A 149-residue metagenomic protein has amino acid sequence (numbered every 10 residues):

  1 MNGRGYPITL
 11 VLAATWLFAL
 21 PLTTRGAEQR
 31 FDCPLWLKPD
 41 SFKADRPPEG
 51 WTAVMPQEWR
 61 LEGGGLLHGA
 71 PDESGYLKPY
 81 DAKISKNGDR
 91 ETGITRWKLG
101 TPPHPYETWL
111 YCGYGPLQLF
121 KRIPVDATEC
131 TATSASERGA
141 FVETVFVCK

Functional and structural regions predicted by a protein language model:
M1-V11: Bacterial N-terminal signal peptides that target proteins for export
T9-A19: Bacterial N-terminal signal peptides
T23-K149: Mitochondrial intermembrane space
